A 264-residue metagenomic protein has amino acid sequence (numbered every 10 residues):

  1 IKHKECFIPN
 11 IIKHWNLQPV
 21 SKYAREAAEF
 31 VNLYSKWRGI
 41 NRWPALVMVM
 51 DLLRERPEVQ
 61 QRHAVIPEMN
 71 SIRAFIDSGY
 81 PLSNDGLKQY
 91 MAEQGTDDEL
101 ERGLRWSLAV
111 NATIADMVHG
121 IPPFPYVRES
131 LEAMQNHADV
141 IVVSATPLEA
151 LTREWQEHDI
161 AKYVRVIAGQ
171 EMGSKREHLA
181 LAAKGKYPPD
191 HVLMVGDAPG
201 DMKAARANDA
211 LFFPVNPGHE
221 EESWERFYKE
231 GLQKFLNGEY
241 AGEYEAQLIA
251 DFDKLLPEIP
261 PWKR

Functional and structural regions predicted by a protein language model:
I1-T152: Alpha-helical substrate-recognition element adjacent to the catalytic core
H119-D139, T146-R264: C-terminal cap/substrate-recognition subdomain and adjoining C-terminal extension of metal-dependent phosphatase-like
